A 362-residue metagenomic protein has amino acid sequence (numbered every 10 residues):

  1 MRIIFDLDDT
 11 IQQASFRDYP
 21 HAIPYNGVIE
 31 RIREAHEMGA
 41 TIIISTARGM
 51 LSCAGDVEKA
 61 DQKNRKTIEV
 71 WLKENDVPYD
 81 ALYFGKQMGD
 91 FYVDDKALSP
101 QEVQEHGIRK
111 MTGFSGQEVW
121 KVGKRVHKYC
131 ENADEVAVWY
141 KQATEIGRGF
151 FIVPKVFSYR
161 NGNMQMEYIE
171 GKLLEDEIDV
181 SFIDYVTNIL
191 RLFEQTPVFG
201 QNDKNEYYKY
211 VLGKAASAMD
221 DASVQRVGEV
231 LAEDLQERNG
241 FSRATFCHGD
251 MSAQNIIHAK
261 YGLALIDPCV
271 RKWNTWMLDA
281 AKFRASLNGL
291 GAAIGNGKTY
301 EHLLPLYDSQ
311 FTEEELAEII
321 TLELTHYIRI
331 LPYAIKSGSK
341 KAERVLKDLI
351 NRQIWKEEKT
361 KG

Functional and structural regions predicted by a protein language model:
M1-W120: HAD-like aspartate-dependent phosphatase fold
S115-K141, E167, L174-D176: ATP-binding glycine-rich loop module of kinase domains
V119, E233-L278: Active-site acidic catalytic loop and adjacent metal/ATP-binding pocket of ATP-dependent phosphoryl transfer enzymes
I146-I152, K172-Y210, D220-G240: Conserved kinase catalytic-core helix
K155-Y159: Conserved beta3 strand of the protein kinase N-lobe
N161-V180, G213-A218, L324-E343: A glycine-centered beta->alpha junction motif in the catalytic cores of kinase/phosphotransferase enzymes
M277-F311, L324-K340: Active-site activation/catalytic loop segments of kinase-like enzymes and analogous catalytic loops in related
E313-L316, H326-G362: ATP/Mg2+ or Mg2+-diphosphate-binding catalytic cores that bind nucleotide phosphates or diphosphates via glycine-rich
